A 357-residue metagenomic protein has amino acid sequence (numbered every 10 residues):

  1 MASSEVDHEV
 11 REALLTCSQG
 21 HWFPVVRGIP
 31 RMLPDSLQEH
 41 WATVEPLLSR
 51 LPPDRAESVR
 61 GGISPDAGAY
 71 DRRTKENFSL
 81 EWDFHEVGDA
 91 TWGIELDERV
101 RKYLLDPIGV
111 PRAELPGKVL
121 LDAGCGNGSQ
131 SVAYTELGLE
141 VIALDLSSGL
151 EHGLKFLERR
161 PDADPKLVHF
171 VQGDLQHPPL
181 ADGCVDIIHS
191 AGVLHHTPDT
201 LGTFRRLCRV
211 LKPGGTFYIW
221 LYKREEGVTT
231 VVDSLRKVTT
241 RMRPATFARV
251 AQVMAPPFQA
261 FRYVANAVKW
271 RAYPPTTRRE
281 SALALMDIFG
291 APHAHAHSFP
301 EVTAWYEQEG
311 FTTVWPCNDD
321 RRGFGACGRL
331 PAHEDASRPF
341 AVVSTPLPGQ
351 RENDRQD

Functional and structural regions predicted by a protein language model:
M1-L121, C125-P179, I187, A294-H295 (+2 more regions): Conserved N-terminal segment of class I S-adenosyl-L-methionine
D186-P198: A short SAM/SAH-binding and catalytic strip from SAM-dependent methyltransferases
L201-P213: A short glycine-rich, Lys/Arg-flanked "PGG" loop and its adjoining helix->strand segment in the class I
T216-F247, P256-Y263: Conserved class I S-adenosyl-L-methionine
E226-R236, P274-A294: Short, glycine-/aromatic-enriched active-site segment of Class I SAM-dependent methyltransferases
H293-E309: Short alpha-helix
T312-P316: A short linear hydrophobic-aromatic micro-motif
